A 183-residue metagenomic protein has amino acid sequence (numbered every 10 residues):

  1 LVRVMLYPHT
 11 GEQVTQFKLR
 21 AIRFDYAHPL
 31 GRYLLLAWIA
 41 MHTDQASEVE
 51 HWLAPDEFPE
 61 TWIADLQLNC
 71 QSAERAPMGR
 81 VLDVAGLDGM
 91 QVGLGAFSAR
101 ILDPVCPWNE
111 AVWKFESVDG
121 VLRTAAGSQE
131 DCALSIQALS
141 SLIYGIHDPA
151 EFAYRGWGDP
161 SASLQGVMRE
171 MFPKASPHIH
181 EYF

Functional and structural regions predicted by a protein language model:
L1-F183: Intrinsically disordered, low-complexity, positively biased terminal segments
